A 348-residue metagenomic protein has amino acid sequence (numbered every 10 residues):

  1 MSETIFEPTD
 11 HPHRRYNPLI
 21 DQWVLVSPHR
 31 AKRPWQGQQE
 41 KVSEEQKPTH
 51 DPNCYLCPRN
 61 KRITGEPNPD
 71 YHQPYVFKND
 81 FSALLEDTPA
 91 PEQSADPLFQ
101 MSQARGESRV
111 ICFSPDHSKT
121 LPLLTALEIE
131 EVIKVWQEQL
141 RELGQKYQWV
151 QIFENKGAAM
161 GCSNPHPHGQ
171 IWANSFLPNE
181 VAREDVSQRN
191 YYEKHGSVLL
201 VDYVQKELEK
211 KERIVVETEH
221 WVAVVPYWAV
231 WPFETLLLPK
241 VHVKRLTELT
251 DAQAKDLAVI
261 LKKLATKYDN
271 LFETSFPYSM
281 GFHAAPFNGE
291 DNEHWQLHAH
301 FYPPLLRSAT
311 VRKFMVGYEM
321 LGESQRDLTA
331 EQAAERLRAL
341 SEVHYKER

Functional and structural regions predicted by a protein language model:
M1-H166, W172-K244, A252, T266 (+2 more regions): Active-site microenvironments that recognize anionic phosphate/pyrophosphate groups
K244-Q253, L257-K262: A contiguous, surface-exposed recognition patch within enzymatic or periplasmic domains that forms
D256-S275, S279: Extended C-terminal subregions enriched in glycine
M280-A284: Acidic/histidine-rich, metal-coordinating catalytic segments
